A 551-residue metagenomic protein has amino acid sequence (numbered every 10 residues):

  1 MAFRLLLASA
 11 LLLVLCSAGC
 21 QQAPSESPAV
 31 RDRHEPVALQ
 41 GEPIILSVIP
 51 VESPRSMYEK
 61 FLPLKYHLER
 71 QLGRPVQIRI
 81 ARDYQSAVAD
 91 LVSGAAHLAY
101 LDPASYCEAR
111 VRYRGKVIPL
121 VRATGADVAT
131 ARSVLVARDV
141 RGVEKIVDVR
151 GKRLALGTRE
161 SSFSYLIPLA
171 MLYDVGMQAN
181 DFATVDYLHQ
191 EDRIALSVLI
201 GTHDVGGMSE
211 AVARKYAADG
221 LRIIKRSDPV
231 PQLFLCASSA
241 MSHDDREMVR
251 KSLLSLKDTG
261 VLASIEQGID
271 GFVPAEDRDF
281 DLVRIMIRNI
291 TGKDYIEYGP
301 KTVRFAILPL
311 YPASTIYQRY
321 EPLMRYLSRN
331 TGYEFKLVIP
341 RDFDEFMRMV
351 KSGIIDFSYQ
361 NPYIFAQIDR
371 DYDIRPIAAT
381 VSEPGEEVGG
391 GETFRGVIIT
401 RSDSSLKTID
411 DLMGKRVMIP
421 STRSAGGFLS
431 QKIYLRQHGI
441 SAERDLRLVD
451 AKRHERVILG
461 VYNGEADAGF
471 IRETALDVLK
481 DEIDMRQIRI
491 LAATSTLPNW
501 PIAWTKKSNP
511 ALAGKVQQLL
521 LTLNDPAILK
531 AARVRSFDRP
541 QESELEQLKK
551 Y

Functional and structural regions predicted by a protein language model:
F3, A8-V92, P103, V261-S352 (+2 more regions): N-terminal hydrophobic or amphipathic helices and topogenic motifs
G41, L46-Q71, A81, P103-A104 (+11 more regions): Bilobed "Venus flytrap"/periplasmic-binding protein-like clamshell domains and structurally analogous long
I45, I49-V51, T124-V134, A217-A263 (+6 more regions): Periplasmic-binding protein-like
Q71-L72, A95, Y100-P103, R110-Y113 (+17 more regions): Sec/Tat-exported extracytoplasmic proteins
V76-I78, V185, I223, F335-L337 (+2 more regions): Generic structural signal for residues in well-ordered beta-strands
L98-A99, Y106-R132, A366-T380, P384-F394: Short beta-strand-centered segments that line the small-molecule binding cleft or hinge of alpha/beta clamshell
P103-R114, M171-D174, L196-P229, Y359-D373 (+3 more regions): A ligand-binding cleft/hinge motif common to bilobed small-molecule-binding domains
V117-R122, D181, G206, I223 (+4 more regions): Short hydrophobic/aromatic-enriched beta-strand-loop microsegments
